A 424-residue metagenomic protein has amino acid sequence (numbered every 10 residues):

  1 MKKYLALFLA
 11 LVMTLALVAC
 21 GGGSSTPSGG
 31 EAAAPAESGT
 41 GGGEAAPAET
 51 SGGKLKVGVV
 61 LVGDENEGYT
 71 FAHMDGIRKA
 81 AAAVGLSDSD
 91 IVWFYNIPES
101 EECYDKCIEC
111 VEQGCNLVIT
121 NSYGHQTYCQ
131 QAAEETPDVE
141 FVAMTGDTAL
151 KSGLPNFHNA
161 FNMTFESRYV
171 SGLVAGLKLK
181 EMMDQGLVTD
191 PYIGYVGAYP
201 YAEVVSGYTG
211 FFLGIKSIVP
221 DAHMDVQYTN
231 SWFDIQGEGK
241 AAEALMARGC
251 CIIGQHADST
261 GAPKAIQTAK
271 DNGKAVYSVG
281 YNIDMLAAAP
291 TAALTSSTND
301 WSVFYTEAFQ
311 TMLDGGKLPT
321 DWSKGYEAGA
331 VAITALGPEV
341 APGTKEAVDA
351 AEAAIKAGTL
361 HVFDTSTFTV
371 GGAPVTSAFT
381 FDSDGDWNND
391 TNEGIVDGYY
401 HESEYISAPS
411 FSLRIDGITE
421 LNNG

Functional and structural regions predicted by a protein language model:
M1-L9: Positively charged n-region of N-terminal signal peptides that target proteins for export
A16-A19: C-terminal motif of bacterial Sec signal peptides marking the signal peptidase cleavage site
G21-S24: Bacterial signal peptide processing site
S28-G424: A residue-level marker of the well-folded mature domains of exported/periplasmic proteins
